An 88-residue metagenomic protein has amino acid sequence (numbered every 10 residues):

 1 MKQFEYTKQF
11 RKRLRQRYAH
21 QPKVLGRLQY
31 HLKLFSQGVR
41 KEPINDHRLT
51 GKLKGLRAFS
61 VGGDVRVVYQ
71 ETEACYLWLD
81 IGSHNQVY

Functional and structural regions predicted by a protein language model:
M1-G63, E71-L79, N85-Y88: Basic, Lys/Arg-enriched alpha-helical interface segments
V67: Hydrophobic/aromatic beta-strand elements that line small-molecule binding cavities or substrate pockets in beta-rich
